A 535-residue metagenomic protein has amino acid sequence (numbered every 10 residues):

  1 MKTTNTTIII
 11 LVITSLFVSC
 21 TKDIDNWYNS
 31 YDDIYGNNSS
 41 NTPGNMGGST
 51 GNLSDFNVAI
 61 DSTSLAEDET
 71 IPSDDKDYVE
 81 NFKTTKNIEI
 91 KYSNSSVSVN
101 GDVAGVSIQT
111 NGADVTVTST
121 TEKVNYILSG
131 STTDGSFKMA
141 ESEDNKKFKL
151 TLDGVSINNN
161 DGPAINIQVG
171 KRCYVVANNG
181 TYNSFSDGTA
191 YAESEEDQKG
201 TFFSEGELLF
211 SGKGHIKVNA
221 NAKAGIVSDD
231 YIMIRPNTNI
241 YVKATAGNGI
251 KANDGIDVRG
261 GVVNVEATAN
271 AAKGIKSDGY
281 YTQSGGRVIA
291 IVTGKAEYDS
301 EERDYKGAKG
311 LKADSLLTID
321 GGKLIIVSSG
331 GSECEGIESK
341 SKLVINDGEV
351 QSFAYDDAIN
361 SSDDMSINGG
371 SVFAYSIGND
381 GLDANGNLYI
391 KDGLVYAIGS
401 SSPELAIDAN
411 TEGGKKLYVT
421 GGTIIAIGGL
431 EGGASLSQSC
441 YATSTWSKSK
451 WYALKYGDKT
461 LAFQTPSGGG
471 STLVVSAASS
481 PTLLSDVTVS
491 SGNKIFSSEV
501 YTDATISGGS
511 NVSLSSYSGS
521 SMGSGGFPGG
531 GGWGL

Functional and structural regions predicted by a protein language model:
M1-I10: Positively charged n-region of N-terminal signal peptides that target proteins for export
V12-I13, L343: Terminal or extended low-complexity segments
L16-S19: C-terminal motif of bacterial Sec signal peptides marking the signal peptidase cleavage site
T21-L535: A composition-driven surface/loop motif
